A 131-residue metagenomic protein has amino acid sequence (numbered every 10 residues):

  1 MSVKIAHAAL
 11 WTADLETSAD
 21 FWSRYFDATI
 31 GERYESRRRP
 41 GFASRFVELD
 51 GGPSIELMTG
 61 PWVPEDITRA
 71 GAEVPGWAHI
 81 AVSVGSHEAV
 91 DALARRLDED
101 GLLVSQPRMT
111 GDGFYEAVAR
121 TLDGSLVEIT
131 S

Functional and structural regions predicted by a protein language model:
S2, W11-S54: Core segments of cupin and vicinal oxygen chelate
I5-A13, S44-L49, T68-R96, E116-R120: Vicinal oxygen chelate
A19-D20, D91, V127: Alpha-helical elements of the RecA-like P-loop NTPase motor core of helicases
W22, T59, A94: Short, flexible helix/strand-to-coil boundary loops that buttress conserved ligand/catalytic motifs in alpha/beta
R45-E48, A94-S131: Vicinal oxygen chelate
G52-I55, E65, D123-V127: Short, charged/polar, Gly/Pro-enriched secondary-structure boundary elements
T59-P64, S131: Acetyl-CoA-dependent GNAT
